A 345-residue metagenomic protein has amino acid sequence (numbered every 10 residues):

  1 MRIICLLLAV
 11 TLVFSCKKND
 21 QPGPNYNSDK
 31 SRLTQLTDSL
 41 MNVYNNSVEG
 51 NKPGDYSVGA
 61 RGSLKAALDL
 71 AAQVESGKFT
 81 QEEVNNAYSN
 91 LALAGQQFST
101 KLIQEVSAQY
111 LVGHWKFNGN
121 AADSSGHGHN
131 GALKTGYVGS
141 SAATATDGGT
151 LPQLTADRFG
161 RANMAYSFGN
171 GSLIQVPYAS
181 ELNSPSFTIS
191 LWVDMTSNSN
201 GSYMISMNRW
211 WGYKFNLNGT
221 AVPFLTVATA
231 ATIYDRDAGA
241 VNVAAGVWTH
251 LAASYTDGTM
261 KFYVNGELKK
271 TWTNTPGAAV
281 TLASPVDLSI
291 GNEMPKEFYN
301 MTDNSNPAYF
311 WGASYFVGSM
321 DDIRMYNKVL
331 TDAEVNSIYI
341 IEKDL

Functional and structural regions predicted by a protein language model:
N19-K78: Amphipathic, heptad-repeat alpha-helical segments
A66, I103-S107, M320-L345: Extended recognition patches within non-cytosolic domains
K116-G149, S337: Short, tryptophan-glycine- and acidic/Ser/Thr-enriched carbohydrate-recognition patches
T135-N183: Low-complexity, glycine/proline/serine-rich flexible segments
Y178, S184, I189, V193-M195 (+1 more regions): Glycan-recognition/cleft segments
I189-L191, V247-Y255, F262: Short tryptophan-centered beta-strand motifs in secreted/extracellular beta-sheet-rich domains of glycan-recognition
T226-H250: Short, aromatic/His-centered strand-loop micro-motif at the edge of beta-sheets
N274-V317: Flexible glycan-contacting loops in extracellular carbohydrate-active proteins
